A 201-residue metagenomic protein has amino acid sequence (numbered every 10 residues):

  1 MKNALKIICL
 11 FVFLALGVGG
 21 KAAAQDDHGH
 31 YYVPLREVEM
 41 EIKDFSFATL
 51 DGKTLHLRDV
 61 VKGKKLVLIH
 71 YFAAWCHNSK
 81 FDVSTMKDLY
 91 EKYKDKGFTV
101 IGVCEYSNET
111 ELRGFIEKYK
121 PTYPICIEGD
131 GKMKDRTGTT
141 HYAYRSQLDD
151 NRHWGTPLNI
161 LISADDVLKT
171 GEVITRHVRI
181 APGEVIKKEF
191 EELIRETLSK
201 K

Functional and structural regions predicted by a protein language model:
M1-A48, K200-K201: N-terminal targeting signals for export/organelle localization
D44-V67: A short beta-strand-turn-helix
L68-I69, V100, N159: Hydrophobic beta-strand anchors of alpha/beta hydrolase catalytic cores
Y71-D88: Conserved redox-active cysteine motifs that mediate thiol-disulfide chemistry, especially di-cysteine Cys-X(1-2)-Cys
D82-T85, N108, L112, T140 (+2 more regions): Stable alpha-helical elements in mature extracytoplasmic
E91-T139: Conserved segment of the thioredoxin-like fold in thiol-based oxidoreductases
Y119-P121, D130-L193: Thiol/disulfide oxidoreductase modules built on the thioredoxin-like
E192-K201: C-terminal alpha-helix
